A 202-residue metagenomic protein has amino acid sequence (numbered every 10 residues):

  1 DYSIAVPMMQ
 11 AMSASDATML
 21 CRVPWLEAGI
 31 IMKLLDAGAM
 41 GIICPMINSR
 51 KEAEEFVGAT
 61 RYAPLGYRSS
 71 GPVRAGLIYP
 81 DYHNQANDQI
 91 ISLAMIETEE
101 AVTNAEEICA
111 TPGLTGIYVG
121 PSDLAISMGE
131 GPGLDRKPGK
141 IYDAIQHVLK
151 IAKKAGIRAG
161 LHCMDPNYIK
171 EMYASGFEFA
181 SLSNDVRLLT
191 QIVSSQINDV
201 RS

Functional and structural regions predicted by a protein language model:
D1-S202: Expand to "…catalyze enediolate/carbanion chemistry for C-C bond making/breaking, isomerization, decarboxylation
